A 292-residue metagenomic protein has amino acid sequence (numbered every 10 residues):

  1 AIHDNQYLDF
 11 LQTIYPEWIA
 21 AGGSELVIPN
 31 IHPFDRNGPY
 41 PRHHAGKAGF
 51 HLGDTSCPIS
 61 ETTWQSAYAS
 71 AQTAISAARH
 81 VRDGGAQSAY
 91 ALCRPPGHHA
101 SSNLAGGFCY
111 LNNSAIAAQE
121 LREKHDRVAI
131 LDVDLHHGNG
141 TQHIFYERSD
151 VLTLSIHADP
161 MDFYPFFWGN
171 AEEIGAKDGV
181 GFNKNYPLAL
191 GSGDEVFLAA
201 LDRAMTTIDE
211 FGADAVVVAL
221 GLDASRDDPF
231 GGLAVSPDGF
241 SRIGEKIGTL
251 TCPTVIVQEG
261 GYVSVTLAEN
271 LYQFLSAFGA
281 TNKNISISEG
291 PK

Functional and structural regions predicted by a protein language model:
A1-L131, H136-K292: HDAC/HDAC-like amidohydrolase catalytic core signature
